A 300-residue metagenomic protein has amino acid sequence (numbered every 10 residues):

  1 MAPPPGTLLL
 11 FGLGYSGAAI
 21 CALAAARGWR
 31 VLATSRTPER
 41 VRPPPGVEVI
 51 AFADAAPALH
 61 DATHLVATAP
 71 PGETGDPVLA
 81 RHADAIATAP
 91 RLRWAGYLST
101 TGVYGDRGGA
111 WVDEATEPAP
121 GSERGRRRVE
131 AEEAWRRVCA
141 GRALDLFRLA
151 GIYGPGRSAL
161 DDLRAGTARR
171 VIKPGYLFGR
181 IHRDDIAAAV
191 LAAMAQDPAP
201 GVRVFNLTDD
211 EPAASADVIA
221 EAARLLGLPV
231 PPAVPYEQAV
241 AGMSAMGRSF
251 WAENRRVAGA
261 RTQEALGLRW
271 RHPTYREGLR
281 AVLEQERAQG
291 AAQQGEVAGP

Functional and structural regions predicted by a protein language model:
G17-A18: N-terminal Rossmann-fold NAD(P) dinucleotide-binding loop
H60-Y97, E130-E133: NAD(P)-cofactor binding segment of oxidoreductase domains
A83-E123: Conserved Rossmann-fold NAD(P)-dependent oxidoreductase catalytic core, especially the SDR/UDP-sugar
E132-P155: Conserved beta-loop-beta element that borders a ligand/cofactor-binding pocket
G154-D162, V171-M194, R203: Substrate-positioning beta->alpha
A189, Q196-G247, A292, V297-P300: Mid/C-terminal beta-alpha module of Rossmann-like enzyme folds, strongest in SDR-family dehydrogenases/epimerases
A220, V240-R269: Conserved C-terminal active-site "lid" loop/helix of NAD(P)H-dependent oxidoreductases that clamps the redox cofactor
P273-P300: Amphipathic terminal alpha-helices
